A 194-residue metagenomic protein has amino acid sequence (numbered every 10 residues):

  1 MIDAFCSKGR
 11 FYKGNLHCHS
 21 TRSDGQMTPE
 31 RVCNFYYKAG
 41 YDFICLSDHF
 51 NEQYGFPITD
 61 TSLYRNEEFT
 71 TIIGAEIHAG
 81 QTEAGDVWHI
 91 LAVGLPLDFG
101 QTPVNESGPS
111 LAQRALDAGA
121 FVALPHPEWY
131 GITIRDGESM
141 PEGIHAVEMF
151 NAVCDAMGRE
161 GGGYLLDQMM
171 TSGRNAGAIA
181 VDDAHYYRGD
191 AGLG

Functional and structural regions predicted by a protein language model:
I2-F121, P125, I132-G143, E148-Q168 (+2 more regions): A metal-dependent hydrolase metal-coordination microenvironment
D190-G194: Short, intrinsically disordered, charge-balanced linker/junction segments flanking boundaries in proteins
